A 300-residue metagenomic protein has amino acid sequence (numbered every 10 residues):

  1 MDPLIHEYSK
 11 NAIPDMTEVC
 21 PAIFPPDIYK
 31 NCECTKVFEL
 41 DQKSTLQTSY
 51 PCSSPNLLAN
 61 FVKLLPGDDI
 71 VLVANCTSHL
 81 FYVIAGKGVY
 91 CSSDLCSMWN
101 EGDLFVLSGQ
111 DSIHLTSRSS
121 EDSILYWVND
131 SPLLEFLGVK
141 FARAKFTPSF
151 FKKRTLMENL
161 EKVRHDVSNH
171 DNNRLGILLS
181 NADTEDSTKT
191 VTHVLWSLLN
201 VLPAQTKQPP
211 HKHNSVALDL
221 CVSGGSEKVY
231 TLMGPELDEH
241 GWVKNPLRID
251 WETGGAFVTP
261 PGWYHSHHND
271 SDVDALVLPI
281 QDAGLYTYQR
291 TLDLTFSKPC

Functional and structural regions predicted by a protein language model:
M1-S54, G138-L198, P209: A short, N-terminal "cap"/entry segment at the start of jelly-roll beta-barrel domains of the cupin/DSBH fold
V37-S49, L58-N75, L198-A217: Conserved short histidine dyad/triad with adjacent acidic residue
P55, L64-D68, N75-D94, P203-A204 (+1 more regions): Glycine- and acidic-residue-biased ligand/ion/polar-headgroup-sensing regions
N60, V71, H79, L95 (+3 more regions): Short, conserved secondary-structure segments in the cores of folded domains
L64, S93-D111, E236-P261: Short acidic-glycine-tyrosine-enriched beta hairpin
T77-L134: Long, hydrophobic, well-ordered secondary-structure blocks that form the structural core and pocket-lining surfaces
R118-V167, D270-C300: Double-stranded beta-helix
E158-N181, T192, G225-F257: Double-stranded beta-helix
